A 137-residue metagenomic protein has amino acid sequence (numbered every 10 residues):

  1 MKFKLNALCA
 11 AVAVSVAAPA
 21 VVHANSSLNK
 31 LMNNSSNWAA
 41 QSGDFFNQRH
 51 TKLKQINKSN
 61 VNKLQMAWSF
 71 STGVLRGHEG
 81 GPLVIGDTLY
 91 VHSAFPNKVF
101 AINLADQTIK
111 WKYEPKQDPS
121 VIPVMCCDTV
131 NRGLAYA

Functional and structural regions predicted by a protein language model:
K2-V22: Gram-negative bacterial Sec-dependent N-terminal signal peptides
V14, A18, A40, K63-M66 (+2 more regions): Generic detector of well-ordered secondary structure
A18-A20, N34, N60, H78: Generic detector of short, well-ordered, non-transmembrane alpha-helical segments enriched in hydrophobic residues
H23, F70, R76, V91-H92: Intrinsically disordered, low-complexity segments of exported/surface proteins
N25-T72, T108-P123: Aromatic (tryptophan-biased) beta-strands that constitute blades/sheets of beta-rich domains
S35-S42, G77-K98, P123-A137: Repeat-blade elements of multi-bladed beta-propeller folds
N103-D106: Short loop/turn segments that connect beta-strands within beta-propeller blades
